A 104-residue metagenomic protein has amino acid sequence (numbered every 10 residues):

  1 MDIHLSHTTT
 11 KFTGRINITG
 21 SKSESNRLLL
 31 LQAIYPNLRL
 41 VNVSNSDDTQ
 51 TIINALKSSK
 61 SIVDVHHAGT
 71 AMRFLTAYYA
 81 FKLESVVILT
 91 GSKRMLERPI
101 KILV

Functional and structural regions predicted by a protein language model:
M1-V104: Structural preference for solvent-exposed beta-strand-turn elements and adjacent flexible terminal/loop segments within
